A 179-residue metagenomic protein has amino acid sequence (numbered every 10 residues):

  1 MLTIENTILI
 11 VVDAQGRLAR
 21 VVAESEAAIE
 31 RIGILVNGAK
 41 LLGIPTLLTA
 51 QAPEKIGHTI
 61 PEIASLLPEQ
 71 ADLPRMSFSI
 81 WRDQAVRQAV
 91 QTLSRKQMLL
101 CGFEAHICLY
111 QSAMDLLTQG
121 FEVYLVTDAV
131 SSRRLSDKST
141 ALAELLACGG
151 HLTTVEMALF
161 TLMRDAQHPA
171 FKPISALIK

Functional and structural regions predicted by a protein language model:
M1-I8, L41-L42, E54-K179: Active-site-adjacent betaalpha module
I4-T7, V22-L48: A short alpha/beta connector and helix-capping loop motif
A14, L48-Q51, T127: A cross-domain feature marking catalytic cores of carbohydrate-active enzymes and several ubiquitous metabolic/repair
G16-R20: Short acidic, Gly/Ser-rich segments with clustered Asp/Glu that frequently serve as metal-coordination loops in enzyme
A23-S25, A50-Q51, R75-F78: Short, flexible loop segments at the rims of nucleotide/cofactor-binding pockets, characterized by
